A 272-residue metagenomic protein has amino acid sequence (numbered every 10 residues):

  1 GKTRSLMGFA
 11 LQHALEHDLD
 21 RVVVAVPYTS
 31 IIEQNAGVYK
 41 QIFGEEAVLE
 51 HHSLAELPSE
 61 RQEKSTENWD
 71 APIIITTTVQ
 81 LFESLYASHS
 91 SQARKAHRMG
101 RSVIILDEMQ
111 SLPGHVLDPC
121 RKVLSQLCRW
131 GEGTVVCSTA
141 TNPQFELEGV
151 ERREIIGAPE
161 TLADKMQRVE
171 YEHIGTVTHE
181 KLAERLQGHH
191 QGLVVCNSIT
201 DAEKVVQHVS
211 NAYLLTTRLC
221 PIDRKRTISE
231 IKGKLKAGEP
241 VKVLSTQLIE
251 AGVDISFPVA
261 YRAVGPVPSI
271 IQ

Functional and structural regions predicted by a protein language model:
L11, L19-I42, A55: Conserved Walker A/P-loop ATP-binding site and its immediately adjacent core in helicase/helicase-like ATPase domains
R21-I32, Q187-T216: Conserved strand-helix element at the start of the C-terminal RecA-like helicase core
T29, L49-R61, I199-T200, A212-I228 (+1 more regions): Conserved helicase motor
G44-Y86: Inter-Walker segment of RecA-like/P-loop motor cores
V79, Q92-L127: SF2 helicase catalytic motif II
P119, S125-Q126, R168-K204: Conserved interdomain hinge at the start of the Helicase C-terminal
A140-G188: Interdomain hinge/linker at the junction between the two RecA-like core domains of SF2 helicases
R218-P221, P240-Q272: Conserved RecA-like helicase motor core of SF1/SF2 enzymes
